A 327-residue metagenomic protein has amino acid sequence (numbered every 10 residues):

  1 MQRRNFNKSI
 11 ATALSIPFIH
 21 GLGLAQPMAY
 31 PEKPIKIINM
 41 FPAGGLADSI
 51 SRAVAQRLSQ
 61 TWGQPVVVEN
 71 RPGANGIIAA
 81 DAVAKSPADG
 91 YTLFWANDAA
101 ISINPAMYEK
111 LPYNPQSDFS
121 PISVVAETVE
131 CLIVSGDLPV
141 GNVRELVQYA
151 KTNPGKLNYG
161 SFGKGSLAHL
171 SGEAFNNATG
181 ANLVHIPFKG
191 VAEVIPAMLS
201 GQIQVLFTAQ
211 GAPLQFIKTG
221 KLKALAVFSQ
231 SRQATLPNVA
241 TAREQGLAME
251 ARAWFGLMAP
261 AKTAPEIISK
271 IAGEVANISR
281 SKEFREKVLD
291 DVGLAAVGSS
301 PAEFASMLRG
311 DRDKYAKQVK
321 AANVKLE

Functional and structural regions predicted by a protein language model:
N5-A25: N-terminal export signals
Q26-Q116, K156, A181-Q204, G298 (+1 more regions): N-terminal (or domain-start) structured segment
I35-I37, G44, S51, V68 (+14 more regions): Residue-level signal for nonpolar/aromatic packing positions in well-ordered secondary structure
K85-Y91, A106-E193, A242, W254-K287: Hinge/capping helix and adjacent helix->loop/strand transition within the periplasmic-binding protein
W95-A100, N104, G190-V191, T208-P213 (+3 more regions): Beta->alpha turn/N-cap motifs
E127, P213-R280, R285, G310-D313 (+1 more regions): C-terminal lobe and pocket-closing loops of periplasmic/extracytoplasmic Venus-flytrap solute-binding proteins
K164, L289-A305: Surface-exposed aromatic
S300-L326: Extracellular/periplasmic bilobal clamshell ligand-binding domains
